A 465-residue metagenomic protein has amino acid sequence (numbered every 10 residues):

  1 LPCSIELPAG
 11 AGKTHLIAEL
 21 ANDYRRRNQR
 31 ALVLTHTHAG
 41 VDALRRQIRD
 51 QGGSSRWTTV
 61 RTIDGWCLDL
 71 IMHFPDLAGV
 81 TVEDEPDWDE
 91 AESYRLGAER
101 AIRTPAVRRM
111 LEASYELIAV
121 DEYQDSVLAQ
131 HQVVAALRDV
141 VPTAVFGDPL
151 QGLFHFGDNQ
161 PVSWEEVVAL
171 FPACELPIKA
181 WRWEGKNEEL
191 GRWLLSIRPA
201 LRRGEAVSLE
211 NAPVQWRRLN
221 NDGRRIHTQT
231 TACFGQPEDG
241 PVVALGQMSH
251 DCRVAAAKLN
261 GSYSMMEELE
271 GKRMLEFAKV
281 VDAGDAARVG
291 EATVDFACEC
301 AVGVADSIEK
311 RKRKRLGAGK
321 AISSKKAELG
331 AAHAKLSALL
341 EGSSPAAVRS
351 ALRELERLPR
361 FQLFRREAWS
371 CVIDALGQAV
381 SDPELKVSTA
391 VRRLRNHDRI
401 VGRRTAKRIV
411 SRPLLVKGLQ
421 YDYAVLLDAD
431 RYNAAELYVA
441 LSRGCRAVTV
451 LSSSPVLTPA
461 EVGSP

Functional and structural regions predicted by a protein language model:
L1-P465: The feature marks helicase ATPase cores and/or their adjacent C-terminal helical subdomains in SF1/SF2/AAA+ helicases
